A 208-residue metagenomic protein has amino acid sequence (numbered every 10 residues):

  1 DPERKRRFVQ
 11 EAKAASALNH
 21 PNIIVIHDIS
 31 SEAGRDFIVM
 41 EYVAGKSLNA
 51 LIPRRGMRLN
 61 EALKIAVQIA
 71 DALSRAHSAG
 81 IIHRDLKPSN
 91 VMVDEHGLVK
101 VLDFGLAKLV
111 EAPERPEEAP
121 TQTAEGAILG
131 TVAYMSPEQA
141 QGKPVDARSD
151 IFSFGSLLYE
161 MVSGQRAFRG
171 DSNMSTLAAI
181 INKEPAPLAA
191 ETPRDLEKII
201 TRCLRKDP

Functional and structural regions predicted by a protein language model:
V9, K13-S16, I23, M40-A44 (+7 more regions): C-terminal lobe helix-coil module of Hanks-type protein kinase domains
I29: Activation-segment/catalytic-loop signature of the eukaryotic protein kinase fold
A33-E41, N49: A conserved loop-to-beta-strand element in the N-lobe of protein kinase catalytic cores that borders the ATP-binding
S47-R58: AlphaC helix of the protein kinase catalytic domain
R58-A66: Short alpha-helical scaffold element within the canonical Hanks-type protein kinase domain
I82: Conserved catalytic-core element of eukaryotic-like protein kinases
V99, R115-L129: Regulatory activation segment
